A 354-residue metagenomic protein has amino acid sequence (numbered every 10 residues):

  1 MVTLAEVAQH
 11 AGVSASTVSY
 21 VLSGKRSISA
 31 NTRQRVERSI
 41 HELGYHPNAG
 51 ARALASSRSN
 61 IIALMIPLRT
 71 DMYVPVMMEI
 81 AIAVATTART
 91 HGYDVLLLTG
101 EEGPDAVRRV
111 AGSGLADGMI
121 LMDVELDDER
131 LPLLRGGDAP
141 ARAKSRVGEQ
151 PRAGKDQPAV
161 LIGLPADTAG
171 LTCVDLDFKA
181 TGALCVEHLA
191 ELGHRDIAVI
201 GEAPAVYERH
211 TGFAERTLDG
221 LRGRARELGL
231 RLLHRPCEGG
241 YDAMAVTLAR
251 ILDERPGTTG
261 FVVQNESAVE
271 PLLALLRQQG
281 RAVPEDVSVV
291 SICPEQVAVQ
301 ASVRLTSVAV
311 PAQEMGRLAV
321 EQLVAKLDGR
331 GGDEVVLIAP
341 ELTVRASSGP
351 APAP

Functional and structural regions predicted by a protein language model:
M1-N60, P352-P354: N-terminal helix-turn-helix DNA-binding module of bacterial transcription factors
T17-Y20, S57-T70, D196-V206: Short beta-strand segments enriched in small/hydrophobic residues
A30, R38, Y45-R109, G118 (+2 more regions): Amphipathic helical "hinge" segments at domain boundaries
Y45, G100-P104, M122-D127, E266-A268: Short beta->alpha connector loops
T87-T90, G136-L161, P165-P354: Bacterial carbohydrate/catabolite-sensing allosteric modules
G112-G118, R255-T259: Short acidic/histidine-rich motifs immediately flanking catalytic phosphotransfer sites in two-component signaling
